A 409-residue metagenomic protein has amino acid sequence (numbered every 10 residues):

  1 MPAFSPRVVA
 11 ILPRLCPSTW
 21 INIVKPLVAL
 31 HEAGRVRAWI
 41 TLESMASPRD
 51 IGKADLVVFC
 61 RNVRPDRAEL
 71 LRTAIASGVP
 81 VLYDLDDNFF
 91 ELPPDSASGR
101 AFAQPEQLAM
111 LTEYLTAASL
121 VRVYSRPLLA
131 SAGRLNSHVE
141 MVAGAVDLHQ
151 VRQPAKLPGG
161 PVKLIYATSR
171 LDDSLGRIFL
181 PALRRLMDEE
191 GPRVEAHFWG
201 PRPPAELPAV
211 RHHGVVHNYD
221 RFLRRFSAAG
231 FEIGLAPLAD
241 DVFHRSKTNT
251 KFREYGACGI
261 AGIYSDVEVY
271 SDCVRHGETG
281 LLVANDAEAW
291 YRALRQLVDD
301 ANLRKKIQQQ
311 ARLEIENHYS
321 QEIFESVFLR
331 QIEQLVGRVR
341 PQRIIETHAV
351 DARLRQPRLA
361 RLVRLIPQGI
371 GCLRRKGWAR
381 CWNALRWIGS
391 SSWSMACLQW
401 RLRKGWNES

Functional and structural regions predicted by a protein language model:
M1-R67, R401: N-terminal pre-catalytic "stem/leader" segment of glycosyltransferase-like enzymes
A10, R14-A33, A145-V151, L157-A229: Conserved catalytic-core segment of nucleotide-activated headgroup transferases in glycan assembly
T73, F89, A101-L120: Membrane-proximal helix-turn-helix segments that form the acceptor-binding/catalytic region of lipid-linked
E91, S174, Y219-A257, I263-V274: Nucleotide-sugar-dependent
T116-R152: Donor nucleotide-sugar binding/catalytic pocket of nucleotide-sugar-dependent glycosyltransferases
V274-G277, L281-A287, Q296-N302: Conserved acidic donor-binding segment of nucleotide-sugar-dependent glycosyltransferases
Q296, L303-H318: A short, well-ordered alpha-helix in the C-terminal region of glycosyltransferases
E316-N317, Q321-E408: C-terminal amphipathic helix plus adjacent low-complexity, charged tail appended to glycosyltransferase catalytic
